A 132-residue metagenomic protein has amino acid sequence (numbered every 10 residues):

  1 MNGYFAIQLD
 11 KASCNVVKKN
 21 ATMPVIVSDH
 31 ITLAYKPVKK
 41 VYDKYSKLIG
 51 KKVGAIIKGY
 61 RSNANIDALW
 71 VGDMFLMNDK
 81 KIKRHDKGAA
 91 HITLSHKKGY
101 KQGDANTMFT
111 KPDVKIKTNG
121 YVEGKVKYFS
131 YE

Functional and structural regions predicted by a protein language model:
M1-E132: Histidine-dependent nucleotide/RNA phosphoesterase domain, centered on the 2H-phosphoesterase fold with its duplicated
